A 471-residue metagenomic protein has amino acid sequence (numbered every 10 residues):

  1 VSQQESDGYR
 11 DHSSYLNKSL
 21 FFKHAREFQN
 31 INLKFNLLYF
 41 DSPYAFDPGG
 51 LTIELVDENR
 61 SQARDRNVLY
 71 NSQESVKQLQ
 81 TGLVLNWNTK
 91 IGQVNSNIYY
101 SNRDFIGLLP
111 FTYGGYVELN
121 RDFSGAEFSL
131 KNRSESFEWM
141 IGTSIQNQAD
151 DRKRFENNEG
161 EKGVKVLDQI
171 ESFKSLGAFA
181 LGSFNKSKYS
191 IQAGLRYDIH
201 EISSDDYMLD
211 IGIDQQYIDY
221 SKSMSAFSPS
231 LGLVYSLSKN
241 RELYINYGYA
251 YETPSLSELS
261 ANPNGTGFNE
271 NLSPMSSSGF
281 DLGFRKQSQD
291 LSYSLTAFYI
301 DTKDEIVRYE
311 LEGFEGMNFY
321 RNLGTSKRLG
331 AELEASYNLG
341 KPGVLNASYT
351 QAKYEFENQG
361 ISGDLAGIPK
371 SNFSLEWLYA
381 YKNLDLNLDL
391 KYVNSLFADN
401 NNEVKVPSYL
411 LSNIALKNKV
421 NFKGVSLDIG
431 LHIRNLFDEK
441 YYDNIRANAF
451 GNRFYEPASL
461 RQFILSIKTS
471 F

Functional and structural regions predicted by a protein language model:
Q4-E27, R66-Q78, F111-G125, L167-I170 (+5 more regions): Outer-membrane beta-barrel proteins
S6-S13, I31-W87, V94, N102-R121 (+2 more regions): Flexible loop and strand-edge segments within Gram-negative outer membrane beta-barrel domains
N30-L33, I91-V94, S136-W139, K188-I191 (+5 more regions): Repeated loop/turn-to-beta-strand initiation elements of outer-membrane beta-barrel proteins
G50, E54, N147-N158, E201-G212 (+8 more regions): Surface-exposed extracellular loop regions of Gram-negative outer-membrane beta-barrel proteins, predominantly
E58-V84, L167-S175, I218-S228, G232 (+6 more regions): Outer-membrane beta-barrel signature, preferentially recognizing the C-terminal barrel domain of Gram-negative
R133-S136, N185-S187, A297-D301, F319-D399 (+2 more regions): Gram-negative outer-membrane beta-barrel transporters
T143-S238: Signature of Gram-negative outer-membrane beta-barrel scaffolds
F298-K303, G340-K341, L345, S395-F397 (+1 more regions): C-terminal beta-signal and adjacent terminal beta-strands/loops of Gram-negative outer-membrane beta-barrel proteins
